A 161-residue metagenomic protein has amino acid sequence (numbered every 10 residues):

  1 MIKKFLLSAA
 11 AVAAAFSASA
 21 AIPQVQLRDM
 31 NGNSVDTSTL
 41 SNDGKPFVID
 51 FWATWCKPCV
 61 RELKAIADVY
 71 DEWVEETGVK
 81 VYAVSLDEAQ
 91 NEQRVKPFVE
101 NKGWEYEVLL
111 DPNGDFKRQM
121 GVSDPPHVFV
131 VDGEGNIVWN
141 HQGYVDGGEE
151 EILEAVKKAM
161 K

Functional and structural regions predicted by a protein language model:
M1-A9: Bacterial N-terminal signal peptides that target proteins for export
A10-S19: Hydrophobic h-region of N-terminal signal peptides that target proteins for export in Gram-negative bacteria
Q26-F47: A short beta-strand-turn-helix
G44-F47, F51-W55, D124: Short pre-active-site segment immediately N-terminal to redox-active cysteine/selenocysteine motifs in thiol-based
V48-I49, V81, V128: Hydrophobic beta-strand anchors of alpha/beta hydrolase catalytic cores
R61-K102, N113-R118: Structural microenvironment flanking redox-active thiols in thiol-disulfide oxidoreductases
F98-G133: Short, internal strand/loop/helix patches that form the active-site neighborhood or redox-interaction surface
V130-K161: Thiol-/selenol-based redox modules, centered on thioredoxin-like and closely related oxidoreductase domains
